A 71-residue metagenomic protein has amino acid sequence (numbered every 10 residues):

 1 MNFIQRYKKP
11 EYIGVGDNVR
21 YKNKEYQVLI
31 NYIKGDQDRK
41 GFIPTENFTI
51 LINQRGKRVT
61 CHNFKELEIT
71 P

Functional and structural regions predicted by a protein language model:
M1-V15: Mixed-charge, Lys/Arg-rich low-complexity intrinsically disordered regions
I4, F48-P71: Intrinsically disordered, low-complexity, charged/polar segments
K24-G35: Short beta-strand-centered aromatic/proline hotspots
G35-N47: Short, solvent-exposed secondary-structure boundary/capping segments
